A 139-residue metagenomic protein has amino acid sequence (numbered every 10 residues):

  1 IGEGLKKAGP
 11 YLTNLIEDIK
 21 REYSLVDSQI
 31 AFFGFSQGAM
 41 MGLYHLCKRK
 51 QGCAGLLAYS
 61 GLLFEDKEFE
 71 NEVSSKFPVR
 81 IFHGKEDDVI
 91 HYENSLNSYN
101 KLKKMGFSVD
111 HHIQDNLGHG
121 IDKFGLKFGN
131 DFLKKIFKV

Functional and structural regions predicted by a protein language model:
I1-S28: Serine-hydrolase catalytic machinery in alpha/beta-hydrolase-like enzymes
N14-E22, E65, K101-L102, F132: A generic secondary-structure signal
D27-S28, S74-V79, M105-S108: Short, proline-enriched alpha-helix->beta-strand connector loops that line the catalytic pocket of alpha/beta-hydrolase
S28-S75: Primarily recognizes the serine-hydrolase "nucleophile elbow" in alpha/beta-hydrolase and SGNH/GDSL folds
R80-H83, D87: Short beta-strand/loop motif that positions the catalytic acidic residue of the alpha/beta-hydrolase fold
L96-V139: C-terminal catalytic histidine-bearing segment of alpha/beta-hydrolase fold enzymes
